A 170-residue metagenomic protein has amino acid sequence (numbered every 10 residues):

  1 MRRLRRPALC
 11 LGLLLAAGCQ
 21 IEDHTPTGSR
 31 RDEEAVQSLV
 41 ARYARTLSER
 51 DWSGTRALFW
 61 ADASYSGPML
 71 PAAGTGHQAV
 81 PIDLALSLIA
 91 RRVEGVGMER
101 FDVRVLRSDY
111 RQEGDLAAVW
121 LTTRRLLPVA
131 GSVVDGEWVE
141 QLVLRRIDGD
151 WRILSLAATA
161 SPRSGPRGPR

Functional and structural regions predicted by a protein language model:
M1-L9: Bacterial N-terminal signal peptides that target proteins for export
A8-A17: Bacterial N-terminal signal peptides
C19-L58: Short, low-complexity N-terminal intrinsically disordered segments enriched in polar/charged residues
Q20-T25, A118-W120, D135-G168: Short beta-strand edge/turn micro-motifs at domain boundaries
Y43, T55-R56, A63, A85 (+2 more regions): Hydrophobic pocket/interface hotspot
A57-Q112: A solvent-exposed, acidic/Ser-Thr-rich amphipathic alpha-helical stretch
G97, L126-D135: Short, cysteine-centered beta-strand-loop-beta hairpins and adjacent loop/turn segments enriched in charged/polar
V105-Y110, T123-R125, V139-R145: Hydrophobic/aromatic beta-strand elements that line small-molecule binding cavities or substrate pockets in beta-rich
